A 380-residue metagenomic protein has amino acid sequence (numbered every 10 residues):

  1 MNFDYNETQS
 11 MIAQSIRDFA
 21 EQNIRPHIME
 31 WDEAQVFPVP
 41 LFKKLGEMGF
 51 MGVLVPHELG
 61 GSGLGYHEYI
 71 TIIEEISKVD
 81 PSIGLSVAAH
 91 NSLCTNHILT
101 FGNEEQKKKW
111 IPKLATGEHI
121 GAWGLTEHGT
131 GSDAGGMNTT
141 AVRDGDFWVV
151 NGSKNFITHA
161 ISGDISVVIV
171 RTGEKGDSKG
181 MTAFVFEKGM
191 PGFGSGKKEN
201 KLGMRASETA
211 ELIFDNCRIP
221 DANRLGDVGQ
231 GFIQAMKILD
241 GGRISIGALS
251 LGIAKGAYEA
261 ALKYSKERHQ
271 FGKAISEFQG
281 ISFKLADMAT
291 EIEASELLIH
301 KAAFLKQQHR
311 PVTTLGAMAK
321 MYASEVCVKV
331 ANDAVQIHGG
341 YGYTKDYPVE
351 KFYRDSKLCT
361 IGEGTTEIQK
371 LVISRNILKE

Functional and structural regions predicted by a protein language model:
M1-A89, F101-Q106, K113-H119, G131-A134 (+4 more regions): Alpha-helical interface subdomain recognition
T95-F101, W123: Flexible, glycine-rich active-site loops centered on histidine and acidic residues that chelate a metal or position
T100-G102, V142, V168-T172, V185-E187 (+2 more regions): Short beta-strand-to-turn element immediately C-terminal to the catalytic PLP-Schiff-base lysine in fold type I
L114, G129-S132, F156-H159, T172-K175 (+1 more regions): Short Gly/Pro-enriched turn/cap motifs at secondary-structure boundaries
G117-L125, I169: A short, Trp-centered hydrophobic/proline-enriched beta-strand micro-motif
G136, P191-P220: Flexible, small-/acidic-enriched active-site or ligand-binding loops
N138-T140: Short, surface-exposed charged micro-motifs
F147, N151-S195: A short core secondary-structure module
